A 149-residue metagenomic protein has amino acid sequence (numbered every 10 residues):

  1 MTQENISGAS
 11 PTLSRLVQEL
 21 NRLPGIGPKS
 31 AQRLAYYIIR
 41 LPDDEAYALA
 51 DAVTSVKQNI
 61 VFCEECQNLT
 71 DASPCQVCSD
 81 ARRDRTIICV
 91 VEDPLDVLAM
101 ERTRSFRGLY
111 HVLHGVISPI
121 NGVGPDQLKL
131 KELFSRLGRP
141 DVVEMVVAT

Functional and structural regions predicted by a protein language model:
M1-G8, E19, K131, R136-P140: Post-transcriptional modification and biogenesis factors for structured RNAs of the translation apparatus
E4-L13, R22, A35-I88, D93-V97: Cys/His-rich Zn2+-binding cysteine-cluster or related metal-binding knuckle/ribbon modules and their
V17, I60, A72, Q127-F134: Short, well-ordered alpha-helical scaffold segments within catalytic/effector domains
E19, A52, V56, T103 (+1 more regions): Residues that form generic nucleotide/phosphate-binding pockets
L20-R22, Y110: Short, flexible coil/turn micro-motifs enriched in small/turn-prone residues
A31, D80-T149: Extended interfacial segments that mediate partner engagement and assembly in macromolecular machines
